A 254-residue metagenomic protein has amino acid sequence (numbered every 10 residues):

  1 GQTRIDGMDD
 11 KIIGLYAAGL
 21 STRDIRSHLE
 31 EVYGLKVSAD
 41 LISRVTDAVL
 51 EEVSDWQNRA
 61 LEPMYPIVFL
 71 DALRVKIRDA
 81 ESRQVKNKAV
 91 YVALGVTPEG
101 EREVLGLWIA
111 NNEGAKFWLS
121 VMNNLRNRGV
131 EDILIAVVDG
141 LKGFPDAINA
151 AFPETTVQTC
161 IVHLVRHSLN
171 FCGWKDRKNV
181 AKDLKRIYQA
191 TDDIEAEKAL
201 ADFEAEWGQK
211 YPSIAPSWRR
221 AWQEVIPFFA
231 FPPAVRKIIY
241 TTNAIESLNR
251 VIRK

Functional and structural regions predicted by a protein language model:
G1-R4, V32-A39, R44-V138, K142 (+2 more regions): RNase H-like nuclease fold core
R4-M8, N179: Alpha-helix N-cap/N′ positions at the starts of helices
M8-G19: Short, amphipathic alpha-helical "recognition" segments used to contact nucleic acids or chromatin
K11-I13, V165-L169, P232-Y240: A ubiquitous short alpha-helical element
R23-G34: DNA-recognition alpha helix
W108-N111, L134, V138, N170 (+6 more regions): Hydrophobic alpha-helical scaffolding
I135-K142, A147-D183: Conserved beta-strand -> loop -> alpha-helix junction used to position metal-binding or nucleic-acid-contacting
A190-K254: Acidic/histidine-rich catalytic cores and adjacent linkers of DNA breakage/strand-transfer/modification proteins
